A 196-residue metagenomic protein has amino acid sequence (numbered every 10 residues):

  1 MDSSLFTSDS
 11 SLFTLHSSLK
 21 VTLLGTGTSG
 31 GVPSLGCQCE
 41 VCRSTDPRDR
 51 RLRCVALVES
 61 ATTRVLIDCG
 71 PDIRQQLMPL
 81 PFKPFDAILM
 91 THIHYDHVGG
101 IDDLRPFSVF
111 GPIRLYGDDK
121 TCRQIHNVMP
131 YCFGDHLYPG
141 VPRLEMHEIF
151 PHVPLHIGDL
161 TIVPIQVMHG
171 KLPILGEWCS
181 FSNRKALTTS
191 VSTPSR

Functional and structural regions predicted by a protein language model:
D2, L15-L187: Binuclear metal-dependent hydrolase catalytic cores
A186-R196: Cap/insert and terminal regions of metallo-dependent hydrolase folds
